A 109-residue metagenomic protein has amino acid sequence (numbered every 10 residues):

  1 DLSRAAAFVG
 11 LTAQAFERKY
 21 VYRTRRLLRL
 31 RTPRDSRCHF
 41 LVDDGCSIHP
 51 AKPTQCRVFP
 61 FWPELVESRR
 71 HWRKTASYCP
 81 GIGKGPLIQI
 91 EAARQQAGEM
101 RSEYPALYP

Functional and structural regions predicted by a protein language model:
D1-P109: Short loop/turn segments that flank or connect secondary-structure elements
